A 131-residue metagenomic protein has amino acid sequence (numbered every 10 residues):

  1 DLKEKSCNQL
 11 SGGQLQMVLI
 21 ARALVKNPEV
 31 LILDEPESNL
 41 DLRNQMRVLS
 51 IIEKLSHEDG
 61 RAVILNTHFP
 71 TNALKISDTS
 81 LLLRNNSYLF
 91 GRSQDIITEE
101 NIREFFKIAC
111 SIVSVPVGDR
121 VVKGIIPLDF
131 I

Functional and structural regions predicted by a protein language model:
S6-L10, Q14: Conserved ABC ATPase signature
N27: Conserved catalytic motifs of ABC-family nucleotide-binding domains
L31-E35: Catalytic Walker B motif of ABC-type/P-loop ATPase nucleotide-binding domains
M46-E58: Helical segment within the ABC ATPase nucleotide-binding domain
T67-H68: H-loop/switch region of ABC-family ATPase nucleotide-binding domains
S80-S93: H-loop (His-switch) and adjacent beta-strand-loop-beta switch element of ABC-type ATPase nucleotide-binding domains
E99, F106-I131: ABC ATPase nucleotide-binding domains
